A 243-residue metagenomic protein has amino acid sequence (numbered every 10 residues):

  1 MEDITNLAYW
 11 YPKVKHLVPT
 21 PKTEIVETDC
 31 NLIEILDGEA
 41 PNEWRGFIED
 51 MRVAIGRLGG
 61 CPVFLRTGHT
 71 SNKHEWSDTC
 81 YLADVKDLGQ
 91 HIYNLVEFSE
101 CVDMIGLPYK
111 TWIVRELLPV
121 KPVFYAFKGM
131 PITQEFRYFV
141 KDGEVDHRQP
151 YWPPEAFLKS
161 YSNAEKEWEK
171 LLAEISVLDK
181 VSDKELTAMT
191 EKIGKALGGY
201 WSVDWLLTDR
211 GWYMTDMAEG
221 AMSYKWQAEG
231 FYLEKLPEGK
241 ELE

Functional and structural regions predicted by a protein language model:
M1-Q134, F139-D142, R148-P154, Y161-A188: Active-site nucleotide/adenylate-binding loops and adjacent lid/helix of ATP-dependent enzymes
L65, D204-W205: Short beta-strand
Y109, Y200-S202: Short secondary-structure junction motifs
F139, L206-L207: Conserved protein-kinase catalytic-loop segment immediately C-terminal to the catalytic Asp of the HRD motif
E144-V145, G211: Structural motif
P150-A156, E219-M222: Short, solvent-exposed aromatic-acidic interface loops
F157-E165, E238-E243: Short secondary-structure transition/capping segments
V177-K184, A188, K192-Y200, L207-E243: C-terminal active-site "lid" helix and adjoining low-complexity regulatory extension at the edge of ATP-using catalytic
